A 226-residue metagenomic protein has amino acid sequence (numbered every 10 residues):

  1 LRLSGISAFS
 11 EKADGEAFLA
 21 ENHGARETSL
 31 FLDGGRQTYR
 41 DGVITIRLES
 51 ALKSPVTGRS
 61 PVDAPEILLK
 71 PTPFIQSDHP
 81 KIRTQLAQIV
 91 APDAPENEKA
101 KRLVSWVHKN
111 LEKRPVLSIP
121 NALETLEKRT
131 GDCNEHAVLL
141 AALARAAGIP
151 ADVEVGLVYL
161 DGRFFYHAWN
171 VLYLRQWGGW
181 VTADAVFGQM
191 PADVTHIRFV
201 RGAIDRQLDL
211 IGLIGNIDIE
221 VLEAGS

Functional and structural regions predicted by a protein language model:
L1-V56: Intrinsically disordered, low-complexity N-terminal segments that are enriched in acidic
G24-A25, S50-K53, V158, W177 (+2 more regions): Short, glycine-/Ser/Thr-/acidic-enriched flexible segments
R47-A51, D152-G156, Y173, A183-V186: Generic beta-strand/beta-sheet core signal
G58-G131, L139, R201-L208, G212-S226: Secondary-structure boundary elements
S60-V62, A146-I149, F164-S226: Active-site rim recognition segments
L103, I119, V155-G156, Y166-A168 (+1 more regions): Composition- and surface-driven signal marking solvent-exposed, interaction-prone regions in large proteins
L103, R129-V155, N170-Y173: Cysteine-centered nucleophilic/redox motifs
N110-K113, C133, V158-D161, Q189-M190: Solvent-exposed loop/turn segments at secondary-structure junctions within structured extracellular/periplasmic domains
